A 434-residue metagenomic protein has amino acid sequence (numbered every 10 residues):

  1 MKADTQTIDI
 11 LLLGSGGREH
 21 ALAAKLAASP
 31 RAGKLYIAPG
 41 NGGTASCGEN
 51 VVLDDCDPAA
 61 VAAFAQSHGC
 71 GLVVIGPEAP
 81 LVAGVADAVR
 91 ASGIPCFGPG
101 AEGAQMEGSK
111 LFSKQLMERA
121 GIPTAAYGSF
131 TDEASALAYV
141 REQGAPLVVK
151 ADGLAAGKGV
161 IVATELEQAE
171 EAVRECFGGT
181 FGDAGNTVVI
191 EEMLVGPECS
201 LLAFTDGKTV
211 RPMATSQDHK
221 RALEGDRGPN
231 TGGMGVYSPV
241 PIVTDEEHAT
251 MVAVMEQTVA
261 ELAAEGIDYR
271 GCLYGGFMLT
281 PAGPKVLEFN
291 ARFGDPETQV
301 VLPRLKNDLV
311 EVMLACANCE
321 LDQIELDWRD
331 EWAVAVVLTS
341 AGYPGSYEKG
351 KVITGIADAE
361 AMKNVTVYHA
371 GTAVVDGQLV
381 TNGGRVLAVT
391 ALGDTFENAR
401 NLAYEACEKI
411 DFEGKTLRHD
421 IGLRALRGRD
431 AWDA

Functional and structural regions predicted by a protein language model:
M1-E102: ATP-binding N-terminal substructure of ATP-dependent carboxylate-amine bond-forming enzymes
N50-C56, G128-D132, A163: Short acidic-hydrophobic, aromatic-tinged amphipathic segments that line or gate anion-handling sites
P99-G159: A conserved helix-loop-beta module that forms one wall/lid of the active-site cleft in ATP-utilizing catalytic domains
G159, A163-T298: Internal nucleotide-binding/catalytic subdomain
M251-L273, N290-N364: Active-site "cap" helix and flanking loop/linker of ATP-utilizing ligase/carboxylase catalytic domains
K349-A388: Generic long, charged, amphipathic alpha-helical segments
T372-D376, V380-A434: Generic C-terminus detector
